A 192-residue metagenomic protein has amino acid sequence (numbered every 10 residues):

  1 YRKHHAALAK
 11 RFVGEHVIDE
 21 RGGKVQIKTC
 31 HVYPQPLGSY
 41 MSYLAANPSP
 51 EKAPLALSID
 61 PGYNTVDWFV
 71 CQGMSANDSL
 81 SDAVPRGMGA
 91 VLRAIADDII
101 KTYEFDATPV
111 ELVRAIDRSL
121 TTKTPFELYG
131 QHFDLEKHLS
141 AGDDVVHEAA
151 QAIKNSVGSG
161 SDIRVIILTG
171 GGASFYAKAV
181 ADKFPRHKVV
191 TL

Functional and structural regions predicted by a protein language model:
Y1-A56, S75-G89, T102, V110-E111 (+2 more regions): Nucleotide/phosphate-binding catalytic cleft detector across ATP-hydrolyzing and phosphate-transferring enzymes
P48-S75, I95: Gly/Thr-rich phosphate-binding beta-strand-loop-beta motif of the actin/hexokinase/Hsp70
N64, G172-A173: Gly/Ser/Thr-rich beta-alpha loop segments that engage phosphate groups in nucleotides
R93-K101: Long, charge-rich alpha-helical interaction segments
